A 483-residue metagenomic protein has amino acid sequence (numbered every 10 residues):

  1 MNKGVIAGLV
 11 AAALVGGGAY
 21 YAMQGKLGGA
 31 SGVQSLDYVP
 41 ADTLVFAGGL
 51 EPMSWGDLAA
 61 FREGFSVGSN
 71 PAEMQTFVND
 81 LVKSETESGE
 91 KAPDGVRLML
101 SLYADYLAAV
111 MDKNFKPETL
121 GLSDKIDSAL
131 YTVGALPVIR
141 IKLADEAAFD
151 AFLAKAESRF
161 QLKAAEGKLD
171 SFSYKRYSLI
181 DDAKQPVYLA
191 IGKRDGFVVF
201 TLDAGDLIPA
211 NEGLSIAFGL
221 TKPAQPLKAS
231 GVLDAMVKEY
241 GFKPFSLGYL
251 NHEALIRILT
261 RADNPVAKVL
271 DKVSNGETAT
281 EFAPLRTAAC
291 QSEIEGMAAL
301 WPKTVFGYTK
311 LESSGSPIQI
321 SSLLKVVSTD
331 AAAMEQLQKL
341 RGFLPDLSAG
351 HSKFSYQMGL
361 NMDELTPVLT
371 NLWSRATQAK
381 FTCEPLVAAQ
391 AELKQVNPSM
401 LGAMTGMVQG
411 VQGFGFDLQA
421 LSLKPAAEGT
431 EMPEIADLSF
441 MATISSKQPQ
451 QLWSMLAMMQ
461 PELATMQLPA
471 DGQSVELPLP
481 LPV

Functional and structural regions predicted by a protein language model:
N2, I6-G8, L14-R176, A183 (+4 more regions): Structural boundary/hinge residues at secondary-structure and domain interfaces
Y131-T132, K168, A190-R194, S313 (+1 more regions): Generic beta-strand structural signal
L143-A148, D203-I208, S446-P449: Helix N-cap motif at beta-to-alpha junctions
G167-S178, V187-F197: Long, contiguous, compositionally biased segments that the model treats as domain-scale units
K184-K272, V483: A conserved glycine-rich beta-strand in the N-terminal activation segment of trypsin-fold
T309, F440-A442: Charge-rich, well-structured scaffold segments of protease-associated domains
I435, A442-W453: C-terminal substrate/ligand-recognition segments
A470, E476-V483: C-terminal soluble interaction/assembly domains
